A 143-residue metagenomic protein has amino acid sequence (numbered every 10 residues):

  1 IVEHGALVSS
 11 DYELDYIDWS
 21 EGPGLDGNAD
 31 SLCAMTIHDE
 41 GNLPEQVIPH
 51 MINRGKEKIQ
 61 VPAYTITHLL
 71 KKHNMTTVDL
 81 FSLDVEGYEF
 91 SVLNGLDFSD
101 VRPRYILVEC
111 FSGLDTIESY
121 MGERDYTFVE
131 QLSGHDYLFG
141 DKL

Functional and structural regions predicted by a protein language model:
I1-L143: Phosphate/nucleotide-binding beta-alpha loop and adjacent structural elements of enzyme active sites
